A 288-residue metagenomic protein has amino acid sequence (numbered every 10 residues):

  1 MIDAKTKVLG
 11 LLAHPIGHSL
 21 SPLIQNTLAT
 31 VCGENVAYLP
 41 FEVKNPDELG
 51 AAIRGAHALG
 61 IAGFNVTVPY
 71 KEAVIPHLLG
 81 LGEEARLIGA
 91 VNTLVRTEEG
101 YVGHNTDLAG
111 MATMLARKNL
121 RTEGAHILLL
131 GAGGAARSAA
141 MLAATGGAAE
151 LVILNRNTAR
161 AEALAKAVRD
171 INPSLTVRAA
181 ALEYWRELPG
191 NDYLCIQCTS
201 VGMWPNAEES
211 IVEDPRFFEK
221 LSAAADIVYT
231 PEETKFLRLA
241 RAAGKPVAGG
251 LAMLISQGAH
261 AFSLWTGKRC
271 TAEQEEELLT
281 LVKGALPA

Functional and structural regions predicted by a protein language model:
I2-L120: Phosphate/diphosphate ligand-binding glycine-rich loop within oxidoreductases
V8, H126, A149-E150, T176 (+1 more regions): Residues at the starts of beta-strands that form the adenosine-phosphate
A13, N105, A116, G124-T145 (+1 more regions): Glycine-rich adenosine-cofactor-binding loop
T97, L120-H126, F218-K220: Short helix-loop-beta connector
T145-E150, A242-P246: Conserved S-adenosyl-L-methionine
G146-N172: NAD(P)-binding Rossmann-fold cofactor-contacting core
S174-V247: Rossmann-like adenosine-cofactor binding region
I227-A288: Adenosine-phosphate binding glycine-rich loop
